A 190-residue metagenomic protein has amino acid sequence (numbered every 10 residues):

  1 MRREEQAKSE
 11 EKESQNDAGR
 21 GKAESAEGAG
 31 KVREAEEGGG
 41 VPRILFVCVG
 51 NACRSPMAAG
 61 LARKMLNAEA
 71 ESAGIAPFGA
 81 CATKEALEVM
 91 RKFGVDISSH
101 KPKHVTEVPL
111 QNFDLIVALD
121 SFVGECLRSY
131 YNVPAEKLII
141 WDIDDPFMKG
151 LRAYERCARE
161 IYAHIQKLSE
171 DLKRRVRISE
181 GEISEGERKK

Functional and structural regions predicted by a protein language model:
R2-E5, G21, G30-P109, K173-V176: Conserved active-site segments centered on acidic
S9, S25-G28, S179, S184: Ser/Thr/Pro-rich low-complexity tandem-repeat tracts
A52, S121-G124: Short glycine-rich anion-binding loops that position phosphate/pyrophosphate groups of nucleotides and phosphorylated
F113: An anion/phosphate-binding loop that grips the pyrophosphate of nucleotide cofactors and donors
E125-K190: Phosphate-binding/catalytic loops
